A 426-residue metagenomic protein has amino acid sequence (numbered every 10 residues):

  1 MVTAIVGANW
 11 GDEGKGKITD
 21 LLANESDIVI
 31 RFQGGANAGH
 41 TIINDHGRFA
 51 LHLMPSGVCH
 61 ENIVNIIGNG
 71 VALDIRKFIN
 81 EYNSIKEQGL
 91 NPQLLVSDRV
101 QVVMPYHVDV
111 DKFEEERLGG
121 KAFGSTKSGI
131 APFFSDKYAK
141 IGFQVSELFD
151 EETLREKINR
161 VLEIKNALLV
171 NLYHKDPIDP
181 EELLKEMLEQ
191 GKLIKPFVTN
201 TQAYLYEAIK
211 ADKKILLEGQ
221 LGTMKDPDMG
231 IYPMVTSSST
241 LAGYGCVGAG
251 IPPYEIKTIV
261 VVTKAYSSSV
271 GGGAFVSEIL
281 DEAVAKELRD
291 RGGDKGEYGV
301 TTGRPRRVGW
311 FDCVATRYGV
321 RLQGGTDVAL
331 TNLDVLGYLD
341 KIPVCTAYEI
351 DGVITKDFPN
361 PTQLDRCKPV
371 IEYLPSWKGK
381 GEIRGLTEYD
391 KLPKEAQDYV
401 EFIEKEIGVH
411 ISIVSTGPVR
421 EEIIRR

Functional and structural regions predicted by a protein language model:
M1-R426: Non-transmembrane, aqueous-exposed alpha-helical and coiled segments at domain scale
